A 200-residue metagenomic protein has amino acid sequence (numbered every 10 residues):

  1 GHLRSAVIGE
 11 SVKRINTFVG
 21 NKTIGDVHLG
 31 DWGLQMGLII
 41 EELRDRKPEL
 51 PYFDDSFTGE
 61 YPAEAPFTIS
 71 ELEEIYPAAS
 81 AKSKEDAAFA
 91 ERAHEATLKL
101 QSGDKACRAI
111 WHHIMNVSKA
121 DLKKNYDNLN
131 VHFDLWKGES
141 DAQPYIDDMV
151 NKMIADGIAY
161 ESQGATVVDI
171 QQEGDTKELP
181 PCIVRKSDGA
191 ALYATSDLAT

Functional and structural regions predicted by a protein language model:
G1-T200: NTP-dependent nucleotidyl-transfer catalytic core
